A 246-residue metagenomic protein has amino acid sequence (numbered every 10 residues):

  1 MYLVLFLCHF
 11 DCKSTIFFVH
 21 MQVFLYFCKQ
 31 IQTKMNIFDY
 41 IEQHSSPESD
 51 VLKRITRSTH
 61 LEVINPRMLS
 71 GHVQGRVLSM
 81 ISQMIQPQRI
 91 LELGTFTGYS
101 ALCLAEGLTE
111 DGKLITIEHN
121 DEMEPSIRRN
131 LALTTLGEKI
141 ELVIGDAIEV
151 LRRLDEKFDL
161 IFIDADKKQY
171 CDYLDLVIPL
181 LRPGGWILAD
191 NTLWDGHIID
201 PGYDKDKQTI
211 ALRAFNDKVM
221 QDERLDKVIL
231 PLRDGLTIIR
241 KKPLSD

Functional and structural regions predicted by a protein language model:
L7, L160-I163: Alpha-helical interaction segments
I16-L160, K167-L188, T192-D246: A short alpha-helical cap/connector motif
